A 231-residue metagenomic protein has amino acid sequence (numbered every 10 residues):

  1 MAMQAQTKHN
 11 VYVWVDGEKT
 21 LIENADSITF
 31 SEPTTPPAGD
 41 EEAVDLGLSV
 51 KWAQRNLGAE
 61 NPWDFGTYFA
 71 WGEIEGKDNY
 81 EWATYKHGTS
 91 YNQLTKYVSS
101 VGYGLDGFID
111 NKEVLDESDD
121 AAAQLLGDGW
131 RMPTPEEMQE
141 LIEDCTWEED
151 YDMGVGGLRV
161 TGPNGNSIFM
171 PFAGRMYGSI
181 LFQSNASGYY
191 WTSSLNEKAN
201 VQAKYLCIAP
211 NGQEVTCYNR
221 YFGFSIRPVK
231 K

Functional and structural regions predicted by a protein language model:
M1-N10: Bacterial Sec-dependent N-terminal signal peptides
H9-D16, L46: A short beta-strand micro-motif
G17-E23: Phosphoinositide-binding peripheral membrane targeting modules
T34-K231: Conserved positions within compact, well-structured domain cores
